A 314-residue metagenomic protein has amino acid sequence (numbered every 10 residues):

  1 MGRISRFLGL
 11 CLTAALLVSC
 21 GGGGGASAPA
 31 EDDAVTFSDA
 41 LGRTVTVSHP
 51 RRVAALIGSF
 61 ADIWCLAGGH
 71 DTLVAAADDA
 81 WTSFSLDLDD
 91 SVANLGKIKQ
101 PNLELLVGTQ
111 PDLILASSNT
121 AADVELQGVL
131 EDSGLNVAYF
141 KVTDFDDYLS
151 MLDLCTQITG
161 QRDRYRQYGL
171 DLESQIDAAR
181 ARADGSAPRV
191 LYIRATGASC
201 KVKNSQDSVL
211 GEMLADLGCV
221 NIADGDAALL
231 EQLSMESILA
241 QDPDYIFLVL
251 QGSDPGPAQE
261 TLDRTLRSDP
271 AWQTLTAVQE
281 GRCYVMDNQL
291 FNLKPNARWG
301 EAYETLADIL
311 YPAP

Functional and structural regions predicted by a protein language model:
M1-V18: Sec-dependent bacterial lipoprotein signal peptides
G2-R3, S19-D62, R162-I193, L250 (+1 more regions): Bacterial Sec-exported substrate-binding components of ABC uptake systems
D39-A40, V92-E104, D226-M235: Short helix-initiation/N-cap motifs at beta->coil->alpha
A55-T109, L113-T120: A short, structured surface patch at a secondary-structure boundary
A80-S83, V202-E231: Alpha-helical, coiled-coil/dimerization segments enriched in small aliphatic residues
N102-A116, L135, M235-L248: Proline-aspartate-enriched helix->loop->beta-strand connector
A122-E125, K141-L154, A187-V209: Extracytoplasmic ligand-binding site segments that recognize negatively charged/polar headgroups
L149-Q157, D163-R166, L248-P314: Structured C-terminal subdomain patch of bacterial secreted/periplasmic proteins
